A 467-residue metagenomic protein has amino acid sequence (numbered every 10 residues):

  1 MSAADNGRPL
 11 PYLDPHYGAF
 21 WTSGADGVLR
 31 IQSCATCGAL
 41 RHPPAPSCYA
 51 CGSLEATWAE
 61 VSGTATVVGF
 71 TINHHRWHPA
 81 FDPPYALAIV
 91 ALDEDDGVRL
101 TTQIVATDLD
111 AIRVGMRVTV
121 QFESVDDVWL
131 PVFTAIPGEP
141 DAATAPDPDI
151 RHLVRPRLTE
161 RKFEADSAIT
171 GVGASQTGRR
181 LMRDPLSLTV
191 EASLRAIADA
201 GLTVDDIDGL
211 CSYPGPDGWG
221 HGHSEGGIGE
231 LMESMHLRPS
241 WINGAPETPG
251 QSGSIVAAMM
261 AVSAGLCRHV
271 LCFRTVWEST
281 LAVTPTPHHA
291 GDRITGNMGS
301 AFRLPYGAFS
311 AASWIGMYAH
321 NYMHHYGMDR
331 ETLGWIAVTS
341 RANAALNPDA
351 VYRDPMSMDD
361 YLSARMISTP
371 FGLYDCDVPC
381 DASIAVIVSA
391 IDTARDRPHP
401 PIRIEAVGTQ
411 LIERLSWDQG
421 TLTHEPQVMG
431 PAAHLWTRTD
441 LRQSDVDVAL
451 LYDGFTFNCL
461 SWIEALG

Functional and structural regions predicted by a protein language model:
Y12-D14, A19, G24-Q32, P140-N243 (+4 more regions): Conserved "HGTGT" condensation-loop signature of ketosynthase/thiolase-family condensing enzymes that catalyze
G27-R30, P44, V61-G63: Short metal-coordination and nucleic-acid-contact micro-motifs, chiefly zinc-binding Cys/His arrays
S33-T36, S47-S53: Short, cysteine/histidine-rich loop/knuckle motifs that typically chelate Zn2+
H42, E55-T57: Short functional micro-motifs and their immediate structural scaffolds
V67-A106, V114: Glycine-rich active-site loops that engage anionic ligands at enzyme catalytic sites
A80-F81, D375-P379: Short Gly/Pro-enriched turn/cap motifs at secondary-structure boundaries
D95-A143: Well-ordered alpha/beta subsegment
